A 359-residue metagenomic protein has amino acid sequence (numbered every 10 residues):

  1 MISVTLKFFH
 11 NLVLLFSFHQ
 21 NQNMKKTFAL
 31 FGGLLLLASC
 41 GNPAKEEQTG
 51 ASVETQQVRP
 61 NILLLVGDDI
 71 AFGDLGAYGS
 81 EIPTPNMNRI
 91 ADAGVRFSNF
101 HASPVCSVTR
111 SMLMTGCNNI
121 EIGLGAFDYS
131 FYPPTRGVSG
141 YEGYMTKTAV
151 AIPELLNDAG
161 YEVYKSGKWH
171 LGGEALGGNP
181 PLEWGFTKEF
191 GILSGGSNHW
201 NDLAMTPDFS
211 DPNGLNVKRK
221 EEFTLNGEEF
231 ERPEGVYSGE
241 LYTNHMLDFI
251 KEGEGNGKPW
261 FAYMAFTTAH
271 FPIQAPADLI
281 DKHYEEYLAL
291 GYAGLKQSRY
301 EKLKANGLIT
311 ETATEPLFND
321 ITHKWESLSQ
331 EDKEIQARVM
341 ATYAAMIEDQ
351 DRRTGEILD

Functional and structural regions predicted by a protein language model:
I2-F8: Extreme N-terminal basic, low-complexity initiation segments that serve as generic localization/processing leaders
F8-N23: Short, Lys/Arg-enriched N-terminal segments with co-localized hydrophobic residues within the first ~10-30 amino acids
K25, L30, L35, C40-D359: Formylglycine-dependent sulfatase
